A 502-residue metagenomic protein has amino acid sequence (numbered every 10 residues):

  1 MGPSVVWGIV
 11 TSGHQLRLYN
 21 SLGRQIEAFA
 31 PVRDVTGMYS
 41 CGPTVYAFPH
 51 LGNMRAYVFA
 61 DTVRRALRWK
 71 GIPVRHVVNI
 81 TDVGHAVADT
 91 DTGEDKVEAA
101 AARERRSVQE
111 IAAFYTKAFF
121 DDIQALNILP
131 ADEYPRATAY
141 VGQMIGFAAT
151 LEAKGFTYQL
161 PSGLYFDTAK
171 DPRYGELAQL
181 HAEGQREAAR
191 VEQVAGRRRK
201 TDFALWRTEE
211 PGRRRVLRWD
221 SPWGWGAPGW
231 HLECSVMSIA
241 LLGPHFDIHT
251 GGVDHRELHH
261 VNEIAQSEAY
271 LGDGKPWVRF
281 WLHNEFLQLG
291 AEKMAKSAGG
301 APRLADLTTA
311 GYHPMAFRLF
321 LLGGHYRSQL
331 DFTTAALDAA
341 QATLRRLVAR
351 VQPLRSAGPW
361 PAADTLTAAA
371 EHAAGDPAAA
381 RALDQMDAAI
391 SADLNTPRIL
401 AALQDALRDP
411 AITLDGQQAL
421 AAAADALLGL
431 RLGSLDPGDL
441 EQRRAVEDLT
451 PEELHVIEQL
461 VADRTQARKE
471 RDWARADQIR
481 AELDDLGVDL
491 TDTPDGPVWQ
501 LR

Functional and structural regions predicted by a protein language model:
G2-Y46, D61-T62, F120-D121, V141-R355: Alpha-helical recognition segments enriched in aromatics with Gly/Pro capping that present substrate-recognition
S4, G23, A28-N127, G496-W499: N-terminal, positively charged nucleic-acid-binding surface of large information/translation enzymes
V6, V10-S12, K293-K296, G300-R502: Structural preference for alpha-helix termini/caps and helix-kink/transition segments
R68, E152, D484: Anion (oxyanion) recognition and catalysis
P73-R75, G155-P161, D489-T491: Short, well-structured beta-strand/strand-turn elements
V77-H85, A112-F119, L129-M144, S162-K170: Short, glycine/charge-rich beta-strand/loop segments that flank catalytic centers and engage negatively charged groups
A99-S107, Y134-T138, G224, G252: The substrate-binding groove and active-site-proximal loops of carbohydrate-active enzymes, especially glycoside
